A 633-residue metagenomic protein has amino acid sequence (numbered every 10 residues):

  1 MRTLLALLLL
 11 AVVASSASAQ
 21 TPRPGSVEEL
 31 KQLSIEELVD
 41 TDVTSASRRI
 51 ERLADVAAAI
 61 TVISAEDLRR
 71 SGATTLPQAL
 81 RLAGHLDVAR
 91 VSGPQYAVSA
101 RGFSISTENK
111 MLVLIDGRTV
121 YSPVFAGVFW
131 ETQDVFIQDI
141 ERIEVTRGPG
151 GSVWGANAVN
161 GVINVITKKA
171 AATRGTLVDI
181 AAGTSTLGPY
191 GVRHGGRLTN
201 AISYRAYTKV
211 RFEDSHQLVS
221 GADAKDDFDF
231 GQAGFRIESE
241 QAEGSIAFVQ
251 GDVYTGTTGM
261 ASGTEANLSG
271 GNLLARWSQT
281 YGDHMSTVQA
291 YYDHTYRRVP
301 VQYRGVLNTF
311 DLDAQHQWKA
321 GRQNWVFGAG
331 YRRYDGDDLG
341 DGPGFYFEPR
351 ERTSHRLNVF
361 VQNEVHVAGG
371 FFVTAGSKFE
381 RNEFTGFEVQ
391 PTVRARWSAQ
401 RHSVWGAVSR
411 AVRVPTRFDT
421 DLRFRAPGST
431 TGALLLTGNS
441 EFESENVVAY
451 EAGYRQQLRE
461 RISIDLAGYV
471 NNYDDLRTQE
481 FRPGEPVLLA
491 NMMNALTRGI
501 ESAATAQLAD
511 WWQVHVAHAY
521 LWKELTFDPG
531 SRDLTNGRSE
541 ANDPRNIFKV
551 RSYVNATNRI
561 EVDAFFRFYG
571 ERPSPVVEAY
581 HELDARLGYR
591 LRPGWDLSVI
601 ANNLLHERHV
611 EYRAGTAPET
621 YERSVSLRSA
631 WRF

Functional and structural regions predicted by a protein language model:
Q20-R69: Short, acidic, small-residue-rich periplasmic hinge/interaction motif at the N-terminus of Gram-negative outer-membrane
T44-T61, P77-T119, E141: Extracytoplasmic beta-strand/coil segments of soluble accessory domains associated with Gram-negative outer-membrane
T119-R147: Short acidic/polar hinge/loop motifs at secondary-structure boundaries that mediate gating or recognition
G151-S152, N164, A172-T173, A181 (+2 more regions): Periplasmic-side early beta-strands and strand-to-turn transitions of outer-membrane beta-barrels
G195-R197, E240, V448, S539-F633: Conserved C-terminal beta-signal and adjacent last beta-strands/turns of outer-membrane beta-barrel proteins
T287-V299, Y334-D337, S398-A399, S403-W405 (+5 more regions): Membrane-embedded beta-barrel scaffold of Gram-negative outer-membrane proteins
H366-V373, I464-D465, Y469-N472, A490-R572: Gram-negative outer-membrane beta-barrel transporters
E383-T385, W397-Y450, G468-A490, P529 (+2 more regions): Surface-exposed extracellular loop regions of Gram-negative outer-membrane beta-barrel proteins, predominantly
